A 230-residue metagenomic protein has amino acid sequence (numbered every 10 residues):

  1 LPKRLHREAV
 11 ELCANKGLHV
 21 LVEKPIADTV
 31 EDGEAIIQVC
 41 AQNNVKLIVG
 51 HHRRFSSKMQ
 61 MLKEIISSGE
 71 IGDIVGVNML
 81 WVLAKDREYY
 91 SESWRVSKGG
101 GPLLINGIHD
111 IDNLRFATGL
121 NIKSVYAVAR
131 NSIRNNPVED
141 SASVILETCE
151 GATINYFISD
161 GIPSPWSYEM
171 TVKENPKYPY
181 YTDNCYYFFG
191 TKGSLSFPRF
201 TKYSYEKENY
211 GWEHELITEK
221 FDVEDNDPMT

Functional and structural regions predicted by a protein language model:
L1-V39: Beta-loop-alpha module in the N-terminal Rossmann-like domain of NAD(P)-dependent dehydrogenases, especially those
L5, P25, I48-F55: Rossmann-like NAD(P)(H) cofactor-binding subdomain of soluble oxidoreductases
K16-L18, N43-K46, A152-T153: A short helix->loop->beta-strand "cap" motif at the edges of active sites that frequently abuts
G17, S91-K98, T171-K173, Y210-T218: Short glycine/proline- and charge-enriched loop/turn segments that cap or connect secondary-structure elements
V22, L47-V49, N78, Y156 (+1 more regions): Hydrophobic residues in well-ordered beta-strands that form the structural core
R53-L146: Predominantly a Rossmann-like dinucleotide-binding segment in NAD(P)-dependent oxidoreductases
I111-K202, P228: Contiguous beta-strand/loop segments that form the cofactor/metal-binding neighborhood of enzyme cores
S196, K202-T230: C-terminal helical cap and adjacent loop that interface with cofactors, partners, or active-site loops
